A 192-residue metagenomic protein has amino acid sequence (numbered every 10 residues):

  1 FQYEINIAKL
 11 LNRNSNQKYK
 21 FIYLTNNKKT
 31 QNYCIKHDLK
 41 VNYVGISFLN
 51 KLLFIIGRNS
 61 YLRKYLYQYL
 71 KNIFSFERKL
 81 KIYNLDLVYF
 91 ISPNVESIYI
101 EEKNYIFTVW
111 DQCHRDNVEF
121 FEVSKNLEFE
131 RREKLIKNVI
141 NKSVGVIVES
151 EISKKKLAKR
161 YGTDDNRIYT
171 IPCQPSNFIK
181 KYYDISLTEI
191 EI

Functional and structural regions predicted by a protein language model:
F1-I192: Carbohydrate transferase catalytic cores enriched for Leloir-type hexosyltransferases
